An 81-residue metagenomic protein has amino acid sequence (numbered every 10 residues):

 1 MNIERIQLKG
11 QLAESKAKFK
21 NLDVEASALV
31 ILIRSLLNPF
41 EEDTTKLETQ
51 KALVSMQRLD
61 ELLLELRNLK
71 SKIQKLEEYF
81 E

Functional and structural regions predicted by a protein language model:
M1, L8, A17, E42-T45 (+2 more regions): Generic cytosolic/nucleocytoplasmic N-terminal low-complexity/intrinsically disordered segments
M1-S27, Q57: Short, charge/polar-rich alpha-helical segments
I3, E41-E42, Y79-E81: A short, terminal or domain-edge coil/loop segment
K20, V24-M56: Short E/K-rich amphipathic alpha-helical oligomerization segments
K51-L63, R67: Acidic, serine/threonine/proline-rich low-complexity intrinsically disordered regions and the adjacent/embedded
L64-E81: Long amphipathic alpha-helical coiled-coil segments
